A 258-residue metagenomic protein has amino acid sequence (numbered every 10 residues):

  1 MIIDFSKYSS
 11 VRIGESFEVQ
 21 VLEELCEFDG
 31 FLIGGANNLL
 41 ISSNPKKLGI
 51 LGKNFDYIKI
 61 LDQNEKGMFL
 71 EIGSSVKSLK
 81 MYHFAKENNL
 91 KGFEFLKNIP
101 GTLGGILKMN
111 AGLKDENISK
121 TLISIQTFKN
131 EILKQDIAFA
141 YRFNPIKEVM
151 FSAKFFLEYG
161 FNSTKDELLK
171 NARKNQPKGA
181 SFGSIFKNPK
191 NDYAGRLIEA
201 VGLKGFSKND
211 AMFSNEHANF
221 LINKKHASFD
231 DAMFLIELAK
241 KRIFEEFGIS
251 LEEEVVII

Functional and structural regions predicted by a protein language model:
M1-F31, N38: N-terminal glycine-/serine-/threonine-rich phosphate-binding loop
I2-S10, F128-R242, E246-I258: Phosphate/pyrophosphate- and phosphate-bearing ligand-binding catalytic cores of soluble enzymes
R12-E23, L40-L61, K108-Q135, K147-S152: Structural signature of FAD isoalloxazine-binding scaffolds in flavoprotein oxidoreductases
C26-F31, F55-G104: FAD-binding glycine-rich core of flavoenzymes that anchor FAD
L32-I33, G49-L51, L70-G73, E148-F155: Short hydrophobic-aromatic micro-motifs
I33-N38, S74, K224: Glycine-rich beta-strand-to-loop/alpha-helix junction loops that act as flexible
G34-N37, S43-N44, N215-E216: Short, conserved active-site loops that position catalytic residues or coordinate cofactors/metal ions across diverse
L39, Y82-H83, E94-K97, L107-N117 (+2 more regions): A generic local secondary-structure boundary/capping motif
